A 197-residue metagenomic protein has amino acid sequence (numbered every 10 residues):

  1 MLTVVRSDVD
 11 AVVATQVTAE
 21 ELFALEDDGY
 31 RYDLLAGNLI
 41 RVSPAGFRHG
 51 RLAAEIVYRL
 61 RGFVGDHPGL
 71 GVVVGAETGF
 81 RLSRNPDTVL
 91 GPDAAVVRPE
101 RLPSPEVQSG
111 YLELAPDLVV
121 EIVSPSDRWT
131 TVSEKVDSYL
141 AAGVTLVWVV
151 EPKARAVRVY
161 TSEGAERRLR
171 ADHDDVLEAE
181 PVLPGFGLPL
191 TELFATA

Functional and structural regions predicted by a protein language model:
M1-A197: Gly/Pro/Ser/Thr-rich low-complexity, intrinsically disordered segments predominantly at protein N-termini
